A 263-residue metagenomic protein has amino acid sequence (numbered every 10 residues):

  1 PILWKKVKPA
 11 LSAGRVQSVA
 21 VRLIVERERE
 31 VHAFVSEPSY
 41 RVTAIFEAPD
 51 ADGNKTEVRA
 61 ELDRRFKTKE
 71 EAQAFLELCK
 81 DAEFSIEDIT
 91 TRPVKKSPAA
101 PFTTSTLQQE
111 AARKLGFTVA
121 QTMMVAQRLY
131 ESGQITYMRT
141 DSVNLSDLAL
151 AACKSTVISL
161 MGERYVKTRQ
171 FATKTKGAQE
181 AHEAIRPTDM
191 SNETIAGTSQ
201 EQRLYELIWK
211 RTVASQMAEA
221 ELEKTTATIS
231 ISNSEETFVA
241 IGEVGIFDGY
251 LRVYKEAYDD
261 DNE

Functional and structural regions predicted by a protein language model:
P1-P93, E183-G242, I246: Phosphate-backbone binding and catalysis cores of DNA-processing enzymes
Q73-L204, Q216, E256-E263: Structured DNA-binding interfaces in DNA transaction proteins
E236-N262: Polybasic, glycine- and aromatic-enriched phosphate-binding surface used to engage nucleic acids
